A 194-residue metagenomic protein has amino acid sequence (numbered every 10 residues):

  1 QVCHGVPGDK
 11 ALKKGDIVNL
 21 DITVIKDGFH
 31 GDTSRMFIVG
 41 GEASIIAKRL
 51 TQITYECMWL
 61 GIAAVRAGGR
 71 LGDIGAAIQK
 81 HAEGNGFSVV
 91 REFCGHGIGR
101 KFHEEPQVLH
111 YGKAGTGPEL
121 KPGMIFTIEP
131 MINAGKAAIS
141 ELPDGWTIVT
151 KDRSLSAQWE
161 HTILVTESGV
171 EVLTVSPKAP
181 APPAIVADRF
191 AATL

Functional and structural regions predicted by a protein language model:
Q1-L194: Active-site neighborhoods and metal-handling regions in enzymes and metal-associated proteins
